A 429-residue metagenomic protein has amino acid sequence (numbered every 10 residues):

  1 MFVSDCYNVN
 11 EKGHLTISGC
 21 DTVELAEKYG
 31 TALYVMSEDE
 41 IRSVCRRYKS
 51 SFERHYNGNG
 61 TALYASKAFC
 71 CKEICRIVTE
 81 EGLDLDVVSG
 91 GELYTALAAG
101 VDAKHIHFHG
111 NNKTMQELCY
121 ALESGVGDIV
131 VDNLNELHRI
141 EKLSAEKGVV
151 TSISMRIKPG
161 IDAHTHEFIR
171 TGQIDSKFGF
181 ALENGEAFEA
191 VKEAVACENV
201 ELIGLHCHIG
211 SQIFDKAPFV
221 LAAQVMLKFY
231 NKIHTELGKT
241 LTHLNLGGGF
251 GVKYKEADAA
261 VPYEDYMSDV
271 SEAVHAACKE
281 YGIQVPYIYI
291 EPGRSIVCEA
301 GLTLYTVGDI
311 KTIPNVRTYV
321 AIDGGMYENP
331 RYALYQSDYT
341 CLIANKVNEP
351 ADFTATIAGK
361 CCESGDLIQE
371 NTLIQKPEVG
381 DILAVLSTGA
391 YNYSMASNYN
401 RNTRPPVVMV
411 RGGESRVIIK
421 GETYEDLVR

Functional and structural regions predicted by a protein language model:
M1-S152, F188, K192-E201, K228 (+2 more regions): A charged N-terminal "starter" segment
C20, M36-S43, F69, N135 (+12 more regions): Conserved active-site and cofactor/substrate-binding residues in soluble primary-metabolism enzymes
A65, S152-K158, H206-H208, N245-G247 (+2 more regions): Short beta-strand segments
A68-C70, G91, N112-T114, N133-N135 (+6 more regions): Active-site-proximal loop/turn and secondary-structure-junction residues that shape catalytic pockets, frequently
I74-C75, A98, L118-E123, I140-L143 (+6 more regions): Short acidic, glycine/serine/threonine-rich loops at helix termini
G160-D309, I374, R411: Active-site loop/helix belt of alpha/beta enzymes
D269, H275, I283-R429: Charged (often Lys/Glu-rich) extended helix/loop segments that serve as interaction or gating elements
